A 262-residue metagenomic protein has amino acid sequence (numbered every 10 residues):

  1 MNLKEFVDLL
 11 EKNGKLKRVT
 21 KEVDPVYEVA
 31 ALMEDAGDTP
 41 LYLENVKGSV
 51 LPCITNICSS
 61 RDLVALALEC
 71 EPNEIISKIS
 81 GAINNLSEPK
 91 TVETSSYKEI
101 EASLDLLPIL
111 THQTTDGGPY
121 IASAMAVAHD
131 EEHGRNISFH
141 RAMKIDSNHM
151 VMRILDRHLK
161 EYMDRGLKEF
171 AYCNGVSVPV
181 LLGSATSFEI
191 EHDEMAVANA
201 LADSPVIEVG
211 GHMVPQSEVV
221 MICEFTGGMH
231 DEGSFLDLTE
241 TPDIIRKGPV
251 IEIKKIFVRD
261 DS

Functional and structural regions predicted by a protein language model:
M1-F235, E240-V250, K254-S262: Extended, highly charged
